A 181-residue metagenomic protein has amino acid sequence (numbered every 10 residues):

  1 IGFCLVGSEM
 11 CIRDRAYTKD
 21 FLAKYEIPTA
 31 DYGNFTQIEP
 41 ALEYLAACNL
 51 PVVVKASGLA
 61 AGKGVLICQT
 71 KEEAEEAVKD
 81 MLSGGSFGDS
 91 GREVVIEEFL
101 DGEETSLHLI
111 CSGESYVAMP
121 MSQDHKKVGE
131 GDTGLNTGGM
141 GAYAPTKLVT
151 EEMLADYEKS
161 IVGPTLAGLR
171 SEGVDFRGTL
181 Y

Functional and structural regions predicted by a protein language model:
I1-G7, I12: Single conserved hydrophobic/aromatic residue that forms the stacking wall/gate of nucleotide- or nucleobase-binding
D14-Y44: Short, glycine-/small-residue-rich phosphate/pyrophosphate-handling segment
F21-P28, A56-K63, L135-T150: Acidic/polar active-site rim loop that often engages polyanionic ligands
E26-G33, Q37, P51-V52, F87-R92 (+2 more regions): A short alpha-helix-loop-beta-strand transition element characteristic of N-terminal alpha/beta dinucleotide-binding
A30-N34, K63-L66, E97-E98: Glycine- and other small-residue-rich loops at beta-strand/loop junctions that grip anionic moieties
N49-Q69: Conserved anion/nucleotide-ligand pocket segment
C68-Y181: Internal nucleotide-binding/catalytic subdomain
